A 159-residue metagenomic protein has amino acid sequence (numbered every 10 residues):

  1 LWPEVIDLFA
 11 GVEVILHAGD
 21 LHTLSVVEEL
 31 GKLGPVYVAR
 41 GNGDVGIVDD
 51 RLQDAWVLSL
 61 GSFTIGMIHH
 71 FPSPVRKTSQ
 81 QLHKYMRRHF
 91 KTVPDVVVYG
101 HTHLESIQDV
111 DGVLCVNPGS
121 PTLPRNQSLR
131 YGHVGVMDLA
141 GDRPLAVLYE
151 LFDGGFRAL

Functional and structural regions predicted by a protein language model:
L1-V36, V48-Q53, S62, R130-Y131 (+1 more regions): N-terminal active-site segment of His-dependent metallophosphoesterases
P3-D7, V26-E29, A55-W56, K84-R88 (+2 more regions): Short, flexible, glycine/charge-rich loop motifs used to bind or transfer phosphoryl groups or to couple energy/partner
I15, D20, L30, G41 (+4 more regions): Divalent metal-coordination and catalytic microenvironments
H22-L24, D44-V45, P72-P74, L104 (+1 more regions): Short, catalytically relevant binding-site loops at active-site mouths
Y37-A39, R76-V147: Conserved beta-sheet core of the metallophosphoesterase superfamily
Y37-R88: Helix-adjacent hinge/juxtasegments
T64, S73, L123-R125, G154: Active-site-proximal loop/helix segment associated with metal-binding centers of metalloenzymes
V147-A158: Short, solvent-exposed aromatic-acidic interface loops
